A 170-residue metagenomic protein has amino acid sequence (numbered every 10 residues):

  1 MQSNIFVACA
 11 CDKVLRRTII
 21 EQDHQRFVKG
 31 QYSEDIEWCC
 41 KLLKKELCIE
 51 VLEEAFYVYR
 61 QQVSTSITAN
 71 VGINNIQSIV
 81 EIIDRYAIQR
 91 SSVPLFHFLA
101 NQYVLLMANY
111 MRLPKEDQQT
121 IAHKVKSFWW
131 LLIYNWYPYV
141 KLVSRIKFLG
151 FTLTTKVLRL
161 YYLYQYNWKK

Functional and structural regions predicted by a protein language model:
M1-E50, Y57-N74: Donor-binding/catalytic cores of nucleotide-activated saccharide and glycerol-phosphate transferases/polymerases
N4, A55-Y57, N101, N135 (+2 more regions): Intrinsically disordered, low-complexity segments enriched in small/polar residues
F27, V93-P94: Inter-helical turn/loop segments and adjacent helix faces that build the functional surface of alpha-helical bundle
Y32, E37, S64, A108 (+3 more regions): Short linear sequence elements within intrinsically disordered, low-complexity coil regions
D35, P94-N101: Alpha-helical scaffolds flanking conserved acidic
K45, A100, N109: Active-site catalytic microenvironments for nucleophilic, acid-base chemistry
A55-V63, A69-V93, Q102, L106 (+1 more regions): Catalytic core of nucleotide-sugar-dependent glycosyltransferases
L113-K170: Membrane-interface aromatic/basic loop that binds lipid-linked glycans or pyrophosphate carriers, typified by
